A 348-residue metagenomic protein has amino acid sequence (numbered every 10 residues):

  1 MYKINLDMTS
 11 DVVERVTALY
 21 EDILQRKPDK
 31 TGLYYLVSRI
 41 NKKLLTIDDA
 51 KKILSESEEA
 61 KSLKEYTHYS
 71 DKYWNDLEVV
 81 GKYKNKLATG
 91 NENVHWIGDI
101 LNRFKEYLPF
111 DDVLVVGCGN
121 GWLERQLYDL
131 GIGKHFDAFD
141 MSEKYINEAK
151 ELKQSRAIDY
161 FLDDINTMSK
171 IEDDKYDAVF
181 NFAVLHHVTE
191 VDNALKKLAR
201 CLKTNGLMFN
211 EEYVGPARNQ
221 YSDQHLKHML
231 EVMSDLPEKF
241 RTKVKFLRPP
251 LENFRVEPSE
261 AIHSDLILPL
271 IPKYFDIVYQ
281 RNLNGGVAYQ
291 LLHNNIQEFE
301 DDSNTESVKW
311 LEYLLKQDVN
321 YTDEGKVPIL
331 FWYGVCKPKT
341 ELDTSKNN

Functional and structural regions predicted by a protein language model:
M1-K61: Substrate/cofactor-recognition hotspot
S62-L108: Conserved class I S-adenosyl-L-methionine
P109-G119: Conserved class I S-adenosyl-L-methionine
G121-T167: Class I SAM-dependent methyltransferase SAM/SAH-binding core
K170-V179: A short acidic, Gly/Pro-enriched loop at the edge of an enzyme's catalytic core that lines a small-molecule cofactor
D192-L207: A short glycine-rich, Lys/Arg-flanked "PGG" loop and its adjoining helix->strand segment in the class I
L207-E238: Conserved class I S-adenosyl-L-methionine
E238-E298: Substrate-binding/catalytic lobe of Class I Rossmann-like enzymes that use SAM or dcSAM, i.e., the mid-to-C-terminal
